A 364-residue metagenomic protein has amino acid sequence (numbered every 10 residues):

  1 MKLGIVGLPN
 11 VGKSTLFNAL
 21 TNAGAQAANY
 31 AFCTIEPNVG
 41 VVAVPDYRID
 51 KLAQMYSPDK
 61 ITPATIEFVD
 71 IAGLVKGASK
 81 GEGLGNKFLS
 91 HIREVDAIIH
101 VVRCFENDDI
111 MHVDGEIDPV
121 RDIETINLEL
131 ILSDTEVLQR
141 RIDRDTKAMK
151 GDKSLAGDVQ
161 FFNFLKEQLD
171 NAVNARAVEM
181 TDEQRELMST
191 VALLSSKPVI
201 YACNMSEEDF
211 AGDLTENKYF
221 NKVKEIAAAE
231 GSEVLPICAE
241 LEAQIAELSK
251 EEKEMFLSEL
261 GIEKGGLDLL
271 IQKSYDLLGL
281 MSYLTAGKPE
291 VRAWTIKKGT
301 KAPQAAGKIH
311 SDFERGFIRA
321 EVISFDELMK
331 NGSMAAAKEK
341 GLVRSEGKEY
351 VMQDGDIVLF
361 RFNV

Functional and structural regions predicted by a protein language model:
M1-M111, Q139-R140, R144: Conserved G1/Walker A P-loop phosphate-binding module
K2-V6, F17, R144-V351, V358 (+1 more regions): C-terminal-of-GTPase-core extension/linker across diverse P-loop GTPases
P9, I131-D134, A192: Flexible interhelical turns and helix-capping residues at alpha-helix boundaries within structured domains
G12-F17, P45-S57, G85-D109, R121-L130 (+4 more regions): Phosphate-binding glycine-rich loops and adjacent basic patches that engage nucleotide phosphates, nucleic-acid
F32, D46-I49, T62-F68, E82-V95 (+9 more regions): Amphipathic alpha-helical transducer elements in NTP-driven molecular machines
G40-P45, A72-E82, R93-L155, Q168-T181 (+2 more regions): Conserved Switch II/interswitch segment of TRAFAC-class P-loop GTPases
